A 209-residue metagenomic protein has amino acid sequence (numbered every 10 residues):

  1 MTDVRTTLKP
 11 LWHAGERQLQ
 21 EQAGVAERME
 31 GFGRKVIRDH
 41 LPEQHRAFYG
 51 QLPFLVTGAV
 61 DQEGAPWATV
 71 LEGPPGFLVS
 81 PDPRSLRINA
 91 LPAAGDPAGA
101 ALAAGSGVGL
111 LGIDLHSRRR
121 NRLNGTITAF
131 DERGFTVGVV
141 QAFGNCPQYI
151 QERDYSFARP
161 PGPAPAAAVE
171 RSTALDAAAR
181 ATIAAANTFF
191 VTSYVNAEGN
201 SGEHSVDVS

Functional and structural regions predicted by a protein language model:
M1-S209: Binding-site signature for planar aromatic cofactors or substrates
